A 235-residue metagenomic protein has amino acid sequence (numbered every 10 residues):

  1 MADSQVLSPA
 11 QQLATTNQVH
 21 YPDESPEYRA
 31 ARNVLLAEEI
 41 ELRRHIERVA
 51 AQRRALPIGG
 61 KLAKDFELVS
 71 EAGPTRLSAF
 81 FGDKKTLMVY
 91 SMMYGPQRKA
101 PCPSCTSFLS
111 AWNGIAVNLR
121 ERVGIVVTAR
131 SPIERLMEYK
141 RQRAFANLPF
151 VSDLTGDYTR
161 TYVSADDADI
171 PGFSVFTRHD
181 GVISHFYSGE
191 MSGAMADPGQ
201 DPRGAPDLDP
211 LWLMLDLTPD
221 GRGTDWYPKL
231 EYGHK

Functional and structural regions predicted by a protein language model:
A2-E121, Y139-R141, G156-K235: Non-globular targeting/processing and membrane-anchoring segments
L68, A116-R135, A146-D157: Thiol-based oxidoreductase modules, predominantly thioredoxin-like and allied folds used for disulfide exchange
